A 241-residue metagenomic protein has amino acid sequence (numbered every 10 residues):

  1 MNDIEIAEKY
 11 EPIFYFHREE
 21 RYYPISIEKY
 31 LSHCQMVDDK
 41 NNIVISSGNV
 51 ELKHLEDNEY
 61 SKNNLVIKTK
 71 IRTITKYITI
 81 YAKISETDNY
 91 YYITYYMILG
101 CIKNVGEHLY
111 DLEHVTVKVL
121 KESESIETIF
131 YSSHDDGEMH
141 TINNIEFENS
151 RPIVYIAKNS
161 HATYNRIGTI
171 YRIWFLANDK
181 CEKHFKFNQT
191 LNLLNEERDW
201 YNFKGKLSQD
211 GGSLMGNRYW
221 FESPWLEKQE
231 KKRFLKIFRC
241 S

Functional and structural regions predicted by a protein language model:
M1-D111, E124-S241: A domain-level signal for the mature, folded cores of soluble proteins
E113-V115: Beta-strand-enriched cores of mature, soluble protein domains
K118-E122: Short beta-strand micro-motifs enriched in acidic
